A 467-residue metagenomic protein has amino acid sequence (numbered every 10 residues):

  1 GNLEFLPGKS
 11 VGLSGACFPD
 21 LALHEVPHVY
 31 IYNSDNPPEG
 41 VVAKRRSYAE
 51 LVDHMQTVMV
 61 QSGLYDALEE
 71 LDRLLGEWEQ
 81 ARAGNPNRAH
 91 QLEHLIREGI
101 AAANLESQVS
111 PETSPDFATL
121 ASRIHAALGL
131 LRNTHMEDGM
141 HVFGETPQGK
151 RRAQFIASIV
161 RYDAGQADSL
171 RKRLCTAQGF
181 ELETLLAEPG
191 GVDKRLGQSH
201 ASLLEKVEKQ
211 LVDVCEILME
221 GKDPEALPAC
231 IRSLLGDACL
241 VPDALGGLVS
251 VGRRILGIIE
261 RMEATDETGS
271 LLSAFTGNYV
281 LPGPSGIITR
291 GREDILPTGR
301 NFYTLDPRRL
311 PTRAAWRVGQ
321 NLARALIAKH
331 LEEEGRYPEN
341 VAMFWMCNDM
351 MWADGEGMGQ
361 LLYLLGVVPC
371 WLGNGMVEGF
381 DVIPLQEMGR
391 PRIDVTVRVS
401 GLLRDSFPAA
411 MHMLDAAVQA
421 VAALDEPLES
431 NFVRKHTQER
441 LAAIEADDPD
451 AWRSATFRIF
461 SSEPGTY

Functional and structural regions predicted by a protein language model:
G1-Y467: Ligand/cofactor-recognition surfaces for anionic moieties
